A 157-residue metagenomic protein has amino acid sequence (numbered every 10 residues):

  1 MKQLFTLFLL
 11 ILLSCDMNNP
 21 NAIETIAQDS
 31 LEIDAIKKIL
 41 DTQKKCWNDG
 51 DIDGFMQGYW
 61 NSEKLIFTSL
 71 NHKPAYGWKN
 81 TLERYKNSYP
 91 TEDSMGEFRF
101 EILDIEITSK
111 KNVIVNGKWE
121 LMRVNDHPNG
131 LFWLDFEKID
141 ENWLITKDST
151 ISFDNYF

Functional and structural regions predicted by a protein language model:
L4-L13: Sec-dependent N-terminal signal peptides
C15-G58, F157: Short, low-complexity N-terminal intrinsically disordered segments enriched in polar/charged residues
N21, N129-Y156: Short beta-strand edge/turn micro-motifs at domain boundaries
Q43, F55-M56, L65, T81 (+2 more regions): Hydrophobic pocket/interface hotspot
K64-Y76, P90-D93: A short gly/proline-enriched turn/hairpin at secondary-structure junctions
N71, D104, G117-W119, L134 (+1 more regions): A mature extracytoplasmic/lumenal domain signature
N80-V124: Surface-exposed, charged secondary-structure patches
